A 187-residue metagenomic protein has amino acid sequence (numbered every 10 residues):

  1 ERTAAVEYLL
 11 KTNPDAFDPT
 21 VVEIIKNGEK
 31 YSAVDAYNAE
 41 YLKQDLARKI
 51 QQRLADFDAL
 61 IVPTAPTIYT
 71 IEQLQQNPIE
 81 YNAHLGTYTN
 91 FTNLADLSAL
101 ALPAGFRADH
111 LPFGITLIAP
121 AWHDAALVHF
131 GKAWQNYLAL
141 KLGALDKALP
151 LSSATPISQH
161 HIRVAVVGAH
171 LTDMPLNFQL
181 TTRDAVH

Functional and structural regions predicted by a protein language model:
E1, Y8, N38, I68-G86 (+1 more regions): Short, surface-exposed loop/helix-turn segments at secondary-structure junctions that function as lids/hinges flanking
R2-A47, Q51, P103-L111: Short helix-loop capping/hinge segments that flank enzyme active sites or metal/cofactor-binding pockets
Q51, E80-P103: Small-aliphatic-rich amphipathic alpha-helix that forms the alpha element of a beta-alpha
F57: An anion/phosphate-binding loop that grips the pyrophosphate of nucleotide cofactors and donors
F106, A119-W122, F178-Q179: A short acidic/small-residue loop/turn micro-motif
L111-P120, L127-G131, L140, L145: Short, well-ordered beta-strand elements
K132-Y137, K141-H187: Glycine-aromatic micro-motifs
